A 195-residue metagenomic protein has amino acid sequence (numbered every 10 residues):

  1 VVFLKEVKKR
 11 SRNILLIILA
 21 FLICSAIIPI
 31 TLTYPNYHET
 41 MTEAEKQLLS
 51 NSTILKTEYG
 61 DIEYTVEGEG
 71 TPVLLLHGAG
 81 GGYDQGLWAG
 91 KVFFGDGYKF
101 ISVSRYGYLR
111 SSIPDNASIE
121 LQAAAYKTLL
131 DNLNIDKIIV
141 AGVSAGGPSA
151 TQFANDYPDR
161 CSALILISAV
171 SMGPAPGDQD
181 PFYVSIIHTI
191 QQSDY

Functional and structural regions predicted by a protein language model:
F3-S25: N-terminal Sec-pathway targeting helices
I18-I54: An N-terminal hydrophobic leader/cap segment in hydrolases
T57-E67: A short loop-to-beta-strand scaffold at the N-terminal edge of the catalytic core in hydrolase folds
T65-R110: Conserved HGGG/HGGXW glycine-rich cap/lid loop of the alpha/beta-hydrolase fold
L121-I139: Conserved acidic catalytic loop of the alpha/beta-hydrolase fold
V140-G142, I167: Short beta-strand immediately N-terminal to the catalytic nucleophile in serine-hydrolase-like folds
G142-G146, A150: Gly/Ala-rich beta-loop-alpha elbow adjacent to hydrolase catalytic centers
C161-Y195: Alpha/beta-hydrolase-fold enzymes
